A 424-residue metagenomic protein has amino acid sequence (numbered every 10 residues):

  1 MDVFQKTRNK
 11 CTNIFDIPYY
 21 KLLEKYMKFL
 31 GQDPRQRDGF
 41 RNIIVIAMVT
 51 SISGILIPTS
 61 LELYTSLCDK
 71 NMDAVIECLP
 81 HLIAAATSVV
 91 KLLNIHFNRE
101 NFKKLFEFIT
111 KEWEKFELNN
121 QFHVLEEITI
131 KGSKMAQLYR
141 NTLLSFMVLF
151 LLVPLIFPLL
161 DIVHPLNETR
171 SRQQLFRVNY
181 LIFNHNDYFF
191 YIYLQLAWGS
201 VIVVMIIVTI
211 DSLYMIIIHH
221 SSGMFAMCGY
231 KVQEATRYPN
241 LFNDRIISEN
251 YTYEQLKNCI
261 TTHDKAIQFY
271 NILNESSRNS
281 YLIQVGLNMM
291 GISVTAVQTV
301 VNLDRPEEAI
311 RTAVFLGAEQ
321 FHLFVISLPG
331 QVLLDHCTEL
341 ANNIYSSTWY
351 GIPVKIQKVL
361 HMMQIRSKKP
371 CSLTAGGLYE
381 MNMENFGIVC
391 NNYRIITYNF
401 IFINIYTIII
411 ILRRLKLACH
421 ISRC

Functional and structural regions predicted by a protein language model:
D2-C78, K111-I217, G223, Y230-I247 (+2 more regions): Helix-loop-helix junctions within predominantly alpha-helical proteins
S88-T110, M215, S222, L323-S346: Inner-leaflet juxtamembrane helices
L92-F97, W113-E117, K231-Y253, S276 (+2 more regions): Short intracellular "coupling" helices and adjacent cytoplasmic loop segments at the cytosolic face of multi-pass
F97-N98, E254-K257, E380-F386: Conserved, non-catalytic sequence blocks in retroelement Pol enzymes and Pol-derived host proteins
K104-E114, M227-Y230, E234, N258-I272 (+1 more regions): Short amphipathic alpha-helical coupling elements at transmembrane boundaries
K231, R278, L303, I310 (+1 more regions): C-terminal transmembrane module of eukaryotic multi-pass membrane proteins
I246-S280, Q284, M363: Intracellular effector-coupling site of seven-transmembrane GPCRs, centered on the ICL3-to-TM6 transition
L282-D304, C390-T397: A hydrophobic transmembrane-helix motif
